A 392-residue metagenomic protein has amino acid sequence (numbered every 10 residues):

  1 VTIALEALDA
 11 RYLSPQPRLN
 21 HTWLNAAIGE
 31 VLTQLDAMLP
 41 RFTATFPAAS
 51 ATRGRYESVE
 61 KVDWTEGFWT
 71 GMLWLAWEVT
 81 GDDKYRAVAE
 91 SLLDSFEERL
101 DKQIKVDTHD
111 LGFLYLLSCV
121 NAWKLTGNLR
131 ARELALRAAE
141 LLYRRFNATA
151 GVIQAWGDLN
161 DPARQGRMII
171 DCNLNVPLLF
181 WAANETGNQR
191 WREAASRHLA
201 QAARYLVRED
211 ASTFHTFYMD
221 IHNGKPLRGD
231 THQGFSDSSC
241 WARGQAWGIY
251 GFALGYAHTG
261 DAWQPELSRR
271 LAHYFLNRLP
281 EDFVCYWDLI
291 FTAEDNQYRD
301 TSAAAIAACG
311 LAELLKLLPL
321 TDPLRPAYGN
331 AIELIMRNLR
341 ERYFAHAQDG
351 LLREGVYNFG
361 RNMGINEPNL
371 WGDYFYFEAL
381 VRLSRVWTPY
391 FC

Functional and structural regions predicted by a protein language model:
V1-C392: Glycan-recognition and catalytic cores of secretory/periplasmic carbohydrate-active enzymes
